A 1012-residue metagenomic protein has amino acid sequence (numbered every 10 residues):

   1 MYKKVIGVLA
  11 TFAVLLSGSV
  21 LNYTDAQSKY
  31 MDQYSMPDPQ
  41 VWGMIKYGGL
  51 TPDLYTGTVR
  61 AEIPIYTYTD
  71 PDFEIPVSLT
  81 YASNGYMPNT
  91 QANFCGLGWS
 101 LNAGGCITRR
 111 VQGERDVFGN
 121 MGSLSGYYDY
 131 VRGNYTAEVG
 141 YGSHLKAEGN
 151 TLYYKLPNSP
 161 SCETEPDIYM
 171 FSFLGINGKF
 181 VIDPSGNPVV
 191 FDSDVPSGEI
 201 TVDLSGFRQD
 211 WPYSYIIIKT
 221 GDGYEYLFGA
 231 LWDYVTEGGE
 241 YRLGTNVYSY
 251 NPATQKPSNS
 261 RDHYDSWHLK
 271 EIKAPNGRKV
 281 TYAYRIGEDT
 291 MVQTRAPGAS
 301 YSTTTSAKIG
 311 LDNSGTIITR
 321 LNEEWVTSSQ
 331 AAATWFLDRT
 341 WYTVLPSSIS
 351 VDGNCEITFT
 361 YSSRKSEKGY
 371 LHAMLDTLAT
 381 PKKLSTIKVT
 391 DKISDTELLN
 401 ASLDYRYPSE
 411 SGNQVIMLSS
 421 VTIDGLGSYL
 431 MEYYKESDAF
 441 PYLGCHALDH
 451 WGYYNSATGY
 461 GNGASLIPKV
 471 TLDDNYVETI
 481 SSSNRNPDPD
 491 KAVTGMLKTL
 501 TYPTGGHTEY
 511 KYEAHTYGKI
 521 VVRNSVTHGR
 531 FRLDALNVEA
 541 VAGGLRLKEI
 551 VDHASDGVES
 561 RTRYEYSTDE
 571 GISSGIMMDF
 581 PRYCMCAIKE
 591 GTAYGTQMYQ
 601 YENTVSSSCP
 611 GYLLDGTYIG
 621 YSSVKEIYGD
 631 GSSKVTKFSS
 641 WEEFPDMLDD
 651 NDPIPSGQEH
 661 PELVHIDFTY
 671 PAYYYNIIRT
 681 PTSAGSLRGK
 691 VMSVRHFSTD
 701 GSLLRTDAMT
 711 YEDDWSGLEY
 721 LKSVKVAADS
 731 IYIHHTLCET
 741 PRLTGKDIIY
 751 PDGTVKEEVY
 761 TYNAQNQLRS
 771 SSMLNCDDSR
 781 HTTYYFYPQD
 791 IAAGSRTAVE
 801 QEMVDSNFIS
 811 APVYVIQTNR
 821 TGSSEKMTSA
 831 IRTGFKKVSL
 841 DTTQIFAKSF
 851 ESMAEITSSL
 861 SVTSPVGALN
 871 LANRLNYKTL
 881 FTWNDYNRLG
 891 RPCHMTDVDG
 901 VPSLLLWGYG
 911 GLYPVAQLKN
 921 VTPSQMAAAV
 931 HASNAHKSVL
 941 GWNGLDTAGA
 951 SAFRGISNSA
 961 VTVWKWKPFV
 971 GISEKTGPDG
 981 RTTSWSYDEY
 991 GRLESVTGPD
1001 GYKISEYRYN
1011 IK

Functional and structural regions predicted by a protein language model:
M1, G7-L9, P37, L54-T56 (+4 more regions): A generic structural signal for short, non-catalytic loop/turn and secondary-structure boundary residues
M1-S28: Bacterial Sec-dependent N-terminal signal peptides
Q27-I182, T501-G506, K511-T516, V521-E565 (+1 more regions): Short secondary-structure "cap/edge" segments that initiate or terminate local elements
P39-I45, K179-D203, A514, H734: Edge strands and adjacent loops of beta-rich recognition modules
Y66-T67, Y86, E114-V117, V131 (+7 more regions): Non-catalytic interaction/targeting regions
Y154, P188-F191, V996: Short linear proline/tyrosine/threonine-rich motifs used for host-factor recruitment and membrane trafficking/assembly
P166-D167, G186-V190, D194-P196, F207-R208 (+1 more regions): Exposed acidic/polar residues on beta-strands and adjacent loops within beta-sheet cores, strongest in beta-propeller
S1005-K1012: Outer-membrane beta-barrel "beta-signal"
